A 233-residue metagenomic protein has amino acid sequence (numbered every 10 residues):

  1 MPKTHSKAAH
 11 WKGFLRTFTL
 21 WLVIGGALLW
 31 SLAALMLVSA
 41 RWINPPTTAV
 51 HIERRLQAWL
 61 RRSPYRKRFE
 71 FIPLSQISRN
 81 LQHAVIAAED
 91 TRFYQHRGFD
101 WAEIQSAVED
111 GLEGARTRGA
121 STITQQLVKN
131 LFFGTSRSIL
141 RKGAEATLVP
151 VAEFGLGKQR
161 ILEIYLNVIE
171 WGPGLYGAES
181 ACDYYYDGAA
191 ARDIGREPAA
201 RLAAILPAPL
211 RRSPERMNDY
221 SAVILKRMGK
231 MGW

Functional and structural regions predicted by a protein language model:
M1-W233: Juxtamembrane regions of bacterial inner-membrane/periplasmic proteins, predominantly the peptidoglycan biogenesis
